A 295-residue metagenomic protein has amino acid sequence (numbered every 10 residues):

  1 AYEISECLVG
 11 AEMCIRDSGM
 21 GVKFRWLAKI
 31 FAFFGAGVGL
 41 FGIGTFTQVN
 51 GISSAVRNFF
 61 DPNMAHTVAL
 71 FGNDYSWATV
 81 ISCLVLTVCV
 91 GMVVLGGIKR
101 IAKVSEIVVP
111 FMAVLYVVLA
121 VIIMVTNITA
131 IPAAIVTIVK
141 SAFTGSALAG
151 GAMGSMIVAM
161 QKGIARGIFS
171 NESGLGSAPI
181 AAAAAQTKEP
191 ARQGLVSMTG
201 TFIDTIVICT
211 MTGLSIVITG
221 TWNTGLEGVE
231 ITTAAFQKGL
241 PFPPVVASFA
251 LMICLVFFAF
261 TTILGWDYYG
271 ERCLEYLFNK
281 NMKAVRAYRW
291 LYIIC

Functional and structural regions predicted by a protein language model:
A1-G10, I15: Single conserved hydrophobic/aromatic residue that forms the stacking wall/gate of nucleotide- or nucleobase-binding
S5, S18-N50, S54-V93, V246 (+2 more regions): Helix-loop-helix module between adjacent transmembrane segments
S5, V93, G167-E172, S177-P190 (+1 more regions): Helix-loop junctions at the membrane interface of multi-pass solute transporters
S18, G51, G145, M211-C295: Transmembrane alpha-helical segments and their short flanking loops that form helix-hairpins/helix-helix interfaces
G19-K23, F59-P62, S173, A183-L195 (+2 more regions): Juxtamembrane helix-boundary/capping and inter-helix hinge elements in multi-pass membrane proteins
K23-L40, S82-L84, A147-S170, V207-S215 (+2 more regions): Select transmembrane alpha-helical segments in multipass membrane proteins
G51-V56, W77-N127, I131-V139, L274: Membrane-interface loop-to-helix entry segments
L119-T137, L148-G151, A184-A185, T199 (+1 more regions): Extracellular/periplasmic helix-exit of transmembrane alpha-helices
